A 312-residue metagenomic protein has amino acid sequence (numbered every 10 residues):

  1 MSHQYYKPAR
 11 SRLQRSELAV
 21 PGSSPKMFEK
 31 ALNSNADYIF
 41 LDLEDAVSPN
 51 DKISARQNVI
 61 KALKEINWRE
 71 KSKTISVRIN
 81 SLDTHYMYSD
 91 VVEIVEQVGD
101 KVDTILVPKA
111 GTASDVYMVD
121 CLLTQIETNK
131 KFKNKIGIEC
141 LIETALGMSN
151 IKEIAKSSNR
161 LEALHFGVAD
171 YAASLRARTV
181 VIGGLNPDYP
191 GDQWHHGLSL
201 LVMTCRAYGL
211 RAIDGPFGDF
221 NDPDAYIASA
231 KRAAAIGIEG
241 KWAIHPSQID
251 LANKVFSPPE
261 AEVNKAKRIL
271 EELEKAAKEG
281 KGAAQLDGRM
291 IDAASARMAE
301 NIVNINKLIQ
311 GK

Functional and structural regions predicted by a protein language model:
M1-K312: Expand to "…catalyze enediolate/carbanion chemistry for C-C bond making/breaking, isomerization, decarboxylation
